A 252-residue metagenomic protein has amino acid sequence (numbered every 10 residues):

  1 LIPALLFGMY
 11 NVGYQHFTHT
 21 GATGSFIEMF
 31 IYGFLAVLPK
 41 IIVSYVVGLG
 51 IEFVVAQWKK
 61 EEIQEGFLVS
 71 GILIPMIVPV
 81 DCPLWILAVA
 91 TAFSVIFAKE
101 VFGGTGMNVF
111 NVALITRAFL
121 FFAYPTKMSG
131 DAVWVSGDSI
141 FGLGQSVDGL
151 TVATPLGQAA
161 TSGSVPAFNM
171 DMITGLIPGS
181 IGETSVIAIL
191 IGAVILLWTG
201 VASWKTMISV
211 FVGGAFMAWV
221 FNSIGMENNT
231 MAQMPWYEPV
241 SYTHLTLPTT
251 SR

Functional and structural regions predicted by a protein language model:
L1-I41: N-terminal signal-anchor module of multipass membrane proteins
G33-S44, C82-A88, G179-G182, M234-Y242: Structural signature of hydrophobic alpha-helical transmembrane segments
K40-E52, S70-G71, P75, A90 (+5 more regions): Alpha-helical transmembrane segments in multi-pass membrane proteins
G48-K59, I96-G106, I191-T199: C-terminal ends of transmembrane helices
G66-F67, L73-D131, S136: Membrane-interface helix-loop-helix junctions at boundaries between adjacent transmembrane segments
S70-V80, L190-L196, L245: Generic transmembrane alpha-helix motif of multi-pass integral membrane proteins
G106-L190: Long hydrophobic alpha-helical segments that form multi-pass transmembrane helix bundles in integral membrane proteins
T243-T249: Conserved small/polar residues in nucleotide/adenosyl-binding loops
